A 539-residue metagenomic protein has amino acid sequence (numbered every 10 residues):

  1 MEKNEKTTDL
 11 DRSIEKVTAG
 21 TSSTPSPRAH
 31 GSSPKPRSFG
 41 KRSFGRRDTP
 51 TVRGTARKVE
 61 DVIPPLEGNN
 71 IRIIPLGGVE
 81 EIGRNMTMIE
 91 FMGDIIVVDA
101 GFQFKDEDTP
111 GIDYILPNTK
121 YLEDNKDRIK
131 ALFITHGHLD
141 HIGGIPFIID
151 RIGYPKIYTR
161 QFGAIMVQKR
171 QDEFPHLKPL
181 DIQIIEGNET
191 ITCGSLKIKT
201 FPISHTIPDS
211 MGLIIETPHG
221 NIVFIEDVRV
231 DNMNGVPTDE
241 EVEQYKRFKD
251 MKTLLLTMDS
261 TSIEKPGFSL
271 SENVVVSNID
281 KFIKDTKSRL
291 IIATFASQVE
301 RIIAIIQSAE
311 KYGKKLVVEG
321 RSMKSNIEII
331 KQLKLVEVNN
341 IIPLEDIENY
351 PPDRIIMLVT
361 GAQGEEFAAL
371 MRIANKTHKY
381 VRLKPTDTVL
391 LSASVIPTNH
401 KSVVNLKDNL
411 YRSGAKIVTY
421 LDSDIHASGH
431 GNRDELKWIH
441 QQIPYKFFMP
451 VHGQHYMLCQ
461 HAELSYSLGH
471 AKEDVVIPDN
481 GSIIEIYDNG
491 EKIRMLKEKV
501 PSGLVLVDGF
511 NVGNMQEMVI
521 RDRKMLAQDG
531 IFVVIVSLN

Functional and structural regions predicted by a protein language model:
M1-V62: Intrinsically disordered, low-complexity RNA-associated tracts
R46-F133, H138-Y350, A368-R382, K401-N405: His/Asp/Glu-rich metal-coordinating catalytic cores of metallo-dependent phosphodiesterases/hydrolases acting on
E264-N539: Hard-cation-handling environments
